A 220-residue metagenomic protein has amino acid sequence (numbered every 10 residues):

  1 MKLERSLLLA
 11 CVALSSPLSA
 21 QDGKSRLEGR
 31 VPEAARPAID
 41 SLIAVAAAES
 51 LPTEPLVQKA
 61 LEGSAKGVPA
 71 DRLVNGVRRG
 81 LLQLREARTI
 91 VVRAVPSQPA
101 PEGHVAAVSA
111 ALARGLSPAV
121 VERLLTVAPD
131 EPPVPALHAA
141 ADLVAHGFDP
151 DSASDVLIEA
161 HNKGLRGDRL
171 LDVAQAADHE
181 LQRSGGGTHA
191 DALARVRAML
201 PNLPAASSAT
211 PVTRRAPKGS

Functional and structural regions predicted by a protein language model:
M1-L7: Bacterial N-terminal signal peptides that target proteins for export
L9-S15: Bacterial N-terminal signal peptides
A20-S220: General marker for long, soluble alpha-helical cores
